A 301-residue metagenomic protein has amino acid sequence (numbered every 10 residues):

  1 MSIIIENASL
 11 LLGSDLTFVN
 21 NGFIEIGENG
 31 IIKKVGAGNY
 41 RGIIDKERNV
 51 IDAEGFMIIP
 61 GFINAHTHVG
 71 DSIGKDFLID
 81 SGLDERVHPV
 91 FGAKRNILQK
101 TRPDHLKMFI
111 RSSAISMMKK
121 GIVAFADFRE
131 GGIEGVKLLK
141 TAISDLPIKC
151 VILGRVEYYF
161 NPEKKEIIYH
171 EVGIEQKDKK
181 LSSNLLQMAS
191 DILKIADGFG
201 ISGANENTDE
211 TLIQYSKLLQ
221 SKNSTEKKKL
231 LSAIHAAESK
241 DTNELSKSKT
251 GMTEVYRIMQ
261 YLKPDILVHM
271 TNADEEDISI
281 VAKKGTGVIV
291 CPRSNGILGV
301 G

Functional and structural regions predicted by a protein language model:
M1-I44: N-terminal metal-binding scaffold of metallo-dependent hydrolase/deaminase domains
S2-N7, E28, G42-P89, R111 (+1 more regions): Replace "His-x-His-based motif
A8, I24, G30, G55 (+6 more regions): Divalent metal-coordination and catalytic microenvironments
E25, K75-L146, N184-K194: Alpha-helical scaffold segments that flank or form the walls of functional sites
S72-M108, L146-P147, N161-I174, K227 (+2 more regions): Active-site gating loops and adjacent loop-to-helix segments of metal-dependent hydrolytic enzymes
G135-I143, P162-S190, T211-Y215, N243-M259 (+1 more regions): Distinct, well-ordered alpha-helical segments
K149-Y159, Q176-K180: Acidic, His- and aromatic-enriched active-site or binding-groove loops in soluble protein domains that engage sugars
L193-G301: Active-site core of metal-dependent hydrolases
